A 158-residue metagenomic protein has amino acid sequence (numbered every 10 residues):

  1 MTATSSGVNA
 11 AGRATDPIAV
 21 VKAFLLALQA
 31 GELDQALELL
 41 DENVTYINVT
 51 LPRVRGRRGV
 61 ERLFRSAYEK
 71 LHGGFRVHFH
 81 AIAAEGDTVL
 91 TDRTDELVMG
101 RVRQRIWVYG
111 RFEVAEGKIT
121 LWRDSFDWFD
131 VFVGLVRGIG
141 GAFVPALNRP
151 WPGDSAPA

Functional and structural regions predicted by a protein language model:
M1-E38, R149-A158: Short, low-complexity N-terminal intrinsically disordered segments enriched in polar/charged residues
T2-N9, Y68-A158: A beta-strand edge to alpha-helix "cap/lid" segment located at domain peripheries
D16, G59, Q104: Soluble or luminal CAZymes and related metallo-dependent hydrolases
A19-A30, V54, K70-R76, R105: Phosphate-binding glycine-rich loops and adjacent basic patches that engage nucleotide phosphates, nucleic-acid
F24, A36-L37, V44, G56 (+5 more regions): Hydrophobic pocket/interface hotspot
D34-Q35, E42-D87: A solvent-exposed, acidic/Ser-Thr-rich amphipathic alpha-helical stretch
